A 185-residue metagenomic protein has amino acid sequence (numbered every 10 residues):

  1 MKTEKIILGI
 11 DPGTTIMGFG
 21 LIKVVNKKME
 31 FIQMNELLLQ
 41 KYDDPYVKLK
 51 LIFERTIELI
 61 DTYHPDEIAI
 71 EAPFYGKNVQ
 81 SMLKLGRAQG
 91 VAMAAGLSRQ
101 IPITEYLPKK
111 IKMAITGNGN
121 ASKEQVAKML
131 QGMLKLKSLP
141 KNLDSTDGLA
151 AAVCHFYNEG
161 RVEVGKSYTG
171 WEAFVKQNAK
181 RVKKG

Functional and structural regions predicted by a protein language model:
M1-G185: Phosphate- and other anionic-substrate recognition elements at nucleic-acid/protein interfaces
